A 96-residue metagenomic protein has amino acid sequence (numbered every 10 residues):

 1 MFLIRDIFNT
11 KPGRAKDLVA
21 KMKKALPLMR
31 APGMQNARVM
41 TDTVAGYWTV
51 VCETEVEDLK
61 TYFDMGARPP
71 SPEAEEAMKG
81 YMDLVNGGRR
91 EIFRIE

Functional and structural regions predicted by a protein language model:
M1-F2, E96: Absolute protein N-terminus
L3-F8: Active-site-flanking beta-strand signature of metal-NTP-handling nucleotidyl enzymes and homologous cyclase-like
N9, E53-E55: Short hydrophobic/aromatic beta-strand micro-patches that form the beta-sheet surface supporting nucleotide- or nucleic
N9-A20: Short, surface-exposed ligand-recognition loops at beta-strand->loop->(often short) alpha-helix junctions that present
P12-R14, D58-K60, E96: Residues that cap or initiate secondary-structure elements
A20, K24-R38, E55-I92: An amphipathic, aromatic/His-enriched active-site/gating alpha helix that lines ligand/cofactor pockets
M40-D42: Short beta-strand micro-motifs enriched in acidic
V44-W48: Short acidic/glycine-enriched loop/turn segments that link adjacent beta-strands
